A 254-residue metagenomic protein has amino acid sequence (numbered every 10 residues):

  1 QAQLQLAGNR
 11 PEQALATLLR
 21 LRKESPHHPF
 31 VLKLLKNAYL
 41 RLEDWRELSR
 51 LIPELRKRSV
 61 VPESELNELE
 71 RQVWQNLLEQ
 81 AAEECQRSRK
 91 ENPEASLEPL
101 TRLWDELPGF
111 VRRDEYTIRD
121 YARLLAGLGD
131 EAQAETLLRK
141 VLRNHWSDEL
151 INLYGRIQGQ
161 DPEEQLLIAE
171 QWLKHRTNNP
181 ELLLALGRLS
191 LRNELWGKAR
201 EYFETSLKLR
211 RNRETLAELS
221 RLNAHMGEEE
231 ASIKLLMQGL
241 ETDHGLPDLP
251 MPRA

Functional and structural regions predicted by a protein language model:
Q1, L35, L77-A81, D120-Y121 (+5 more regions): Structural register within alpha-helical repeat arrays
A2-L6, T136-K208: Alpha-helical adaptor scaffolds
G8, L42, E94, G127-L128 (+2 more regions): Structural motif corresponding to the intra-repeat A-B loop/turn of tetratricopeptide repeats
K23-E24, K36-V61, E135-D148, L207-R213 (+1 more regions): TPR/TPR-like (Sel1-like) alpha-helical repeat modules
V31, E65, T117, L150-I151 (+3 more regions): TPR alpha-solenoid repeat register
